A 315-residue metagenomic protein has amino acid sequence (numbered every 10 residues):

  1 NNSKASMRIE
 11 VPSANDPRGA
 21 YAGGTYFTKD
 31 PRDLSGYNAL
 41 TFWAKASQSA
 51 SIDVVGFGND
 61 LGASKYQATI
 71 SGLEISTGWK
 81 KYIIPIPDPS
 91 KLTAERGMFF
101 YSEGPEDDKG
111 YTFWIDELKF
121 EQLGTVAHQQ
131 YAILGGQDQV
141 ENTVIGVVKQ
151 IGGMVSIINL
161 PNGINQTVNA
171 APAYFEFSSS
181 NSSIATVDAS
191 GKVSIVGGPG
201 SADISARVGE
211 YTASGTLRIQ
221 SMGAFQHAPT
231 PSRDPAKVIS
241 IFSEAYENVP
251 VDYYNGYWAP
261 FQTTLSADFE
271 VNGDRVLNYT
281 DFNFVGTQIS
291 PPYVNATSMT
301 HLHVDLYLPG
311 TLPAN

Functional and structural regions predicted by a protein language model:
N1-T186, S190-N315: Beta-rich carbohydrate-recognition modules and glycan-binding surfaces
